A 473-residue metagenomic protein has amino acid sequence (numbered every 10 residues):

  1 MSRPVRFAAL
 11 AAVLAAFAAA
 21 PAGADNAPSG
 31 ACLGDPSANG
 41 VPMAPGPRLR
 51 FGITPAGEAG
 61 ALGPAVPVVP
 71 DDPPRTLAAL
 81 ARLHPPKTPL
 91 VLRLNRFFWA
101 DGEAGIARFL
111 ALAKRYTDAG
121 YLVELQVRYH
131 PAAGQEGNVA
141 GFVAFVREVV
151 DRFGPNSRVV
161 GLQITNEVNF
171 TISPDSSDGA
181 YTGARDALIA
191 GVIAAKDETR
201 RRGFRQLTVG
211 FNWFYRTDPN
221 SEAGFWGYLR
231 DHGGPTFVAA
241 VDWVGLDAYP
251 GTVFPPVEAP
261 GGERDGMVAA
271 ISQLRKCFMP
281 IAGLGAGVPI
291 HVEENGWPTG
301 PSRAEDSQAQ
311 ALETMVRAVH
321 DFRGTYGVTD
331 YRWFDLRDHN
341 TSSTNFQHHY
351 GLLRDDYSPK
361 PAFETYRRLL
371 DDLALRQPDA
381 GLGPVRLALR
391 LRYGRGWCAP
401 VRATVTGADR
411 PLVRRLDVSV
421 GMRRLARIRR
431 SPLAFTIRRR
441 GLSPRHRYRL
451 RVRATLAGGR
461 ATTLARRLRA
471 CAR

Functional and structural regions predicted by a protein language model:
A8-A19: Bacterial N-terminal signal peptides
D25-F98: Boundary/entry segment of secreted carbohydrate-active catalytic domains
A31-P42, A65-L77, V168, S302-S307 (+1 more regions): Aromatic-rich peripheral "rim/lid" segments of glycoside hydrolase catalytic domains that contact and position glycan
M43, T76-K87, A107-V123, V149-S157 (+3 more regions): Acidic (Asp/Glu)-rich catalytic clusters
L49-P55, L90-L94, V123-L125, V160-I164 (+4 more regions): Hydrophobic faces of well-ordered beta-strands that scaffold small-molecule active sites in alpha/beta enzyme cores
V69, P73, E103-R108, P131-S272 (+2 more regions): Active-site cleft segment of glycoside hydrolase catalytic domains centered on the general acid/base Glu
M267-T329: Catalytic-core region of carbohydrate-active enzymes that cleave or remodel glycosidic bonds
L387-R395, V401-R473: Long, low-complexity serine/threonine/glycine- and acidic-rich segments characteristic of extracellular
